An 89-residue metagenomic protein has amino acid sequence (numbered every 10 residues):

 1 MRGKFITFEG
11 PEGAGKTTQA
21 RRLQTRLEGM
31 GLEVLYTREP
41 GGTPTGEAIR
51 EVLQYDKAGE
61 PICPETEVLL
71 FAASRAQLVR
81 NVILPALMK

Functional and structural regions predicted by a protein language model:
M1-G3: Phosphate-binding P-loop
I6-F8: Hydrophobic anchor at the beta1->P-loop junction of P-loop NTPases
G13: Walker A (P-loop) phosphate-binding loop of P-loop NTPases
K16: Conserved lysine of the Walker
Q19: Hydrophobic positions on the alpha1 helix immediately C-terminal to the Walker A/P-loop
L23, L27-E28: Hydrophobic alpha-helical packing residues
M30-K89: ATP-dependent small-molecule kinase phosphotransfer cores that center on conserved nucleotide phosphate-binding segments
